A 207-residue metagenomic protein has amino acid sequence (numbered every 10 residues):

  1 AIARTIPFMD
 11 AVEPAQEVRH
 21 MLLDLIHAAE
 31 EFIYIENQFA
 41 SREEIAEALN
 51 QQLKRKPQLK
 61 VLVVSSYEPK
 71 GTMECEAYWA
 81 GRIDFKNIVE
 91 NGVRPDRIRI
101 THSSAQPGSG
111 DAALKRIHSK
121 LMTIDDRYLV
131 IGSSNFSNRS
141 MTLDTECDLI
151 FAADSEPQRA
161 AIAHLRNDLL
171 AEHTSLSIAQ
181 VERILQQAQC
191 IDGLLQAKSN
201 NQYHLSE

Functional and structural regions predicted by a protein language model:
A1-E207: Charged, low-complexity intrinsically disordered terminal segments
